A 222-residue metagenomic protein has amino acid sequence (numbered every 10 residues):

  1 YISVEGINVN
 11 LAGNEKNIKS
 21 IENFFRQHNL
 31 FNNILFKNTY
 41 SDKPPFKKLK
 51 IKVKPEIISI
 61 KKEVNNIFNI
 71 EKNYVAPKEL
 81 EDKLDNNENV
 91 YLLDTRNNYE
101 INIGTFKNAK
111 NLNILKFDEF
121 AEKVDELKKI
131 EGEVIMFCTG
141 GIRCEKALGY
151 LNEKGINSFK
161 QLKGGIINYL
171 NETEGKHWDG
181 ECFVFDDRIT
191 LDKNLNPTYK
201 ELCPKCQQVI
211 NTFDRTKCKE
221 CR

Functional and structural regions predicted by a protein language model:
Y1-N73, N97-V134, I142-R222: Rhodanese-like catalytic fold shared by cysteine-dependent sulfurtransferases and DSP/PTP-type phosphatases
K62-V64, P77, E88-N89: Hydrophobic alpha-helical hairpins/lids featuring a short glycine-rich hinge
V75-D82: Phosphate-interacting basic helix/loop segments used at nucleotide- and nucleic-acid interfaces
D82-N86, K128: A short acidic-Thr-Gly-centered motif at the start of a beta-strand
N87-N89, E131-G132: Short coil/turn connectors at secondary-structure junctions
L92-D94: Structural scaffold elements adjacent to functional motifs in cytosolic proteins
